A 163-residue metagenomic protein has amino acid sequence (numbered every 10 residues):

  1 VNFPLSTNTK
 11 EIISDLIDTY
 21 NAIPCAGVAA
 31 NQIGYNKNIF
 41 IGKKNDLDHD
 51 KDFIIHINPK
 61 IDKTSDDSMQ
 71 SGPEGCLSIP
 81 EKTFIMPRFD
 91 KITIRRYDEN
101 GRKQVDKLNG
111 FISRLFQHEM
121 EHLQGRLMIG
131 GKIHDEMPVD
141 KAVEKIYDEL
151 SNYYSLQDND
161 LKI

Functional and structural regions predicted by a protein language model:
V1-I163: Positively charged
